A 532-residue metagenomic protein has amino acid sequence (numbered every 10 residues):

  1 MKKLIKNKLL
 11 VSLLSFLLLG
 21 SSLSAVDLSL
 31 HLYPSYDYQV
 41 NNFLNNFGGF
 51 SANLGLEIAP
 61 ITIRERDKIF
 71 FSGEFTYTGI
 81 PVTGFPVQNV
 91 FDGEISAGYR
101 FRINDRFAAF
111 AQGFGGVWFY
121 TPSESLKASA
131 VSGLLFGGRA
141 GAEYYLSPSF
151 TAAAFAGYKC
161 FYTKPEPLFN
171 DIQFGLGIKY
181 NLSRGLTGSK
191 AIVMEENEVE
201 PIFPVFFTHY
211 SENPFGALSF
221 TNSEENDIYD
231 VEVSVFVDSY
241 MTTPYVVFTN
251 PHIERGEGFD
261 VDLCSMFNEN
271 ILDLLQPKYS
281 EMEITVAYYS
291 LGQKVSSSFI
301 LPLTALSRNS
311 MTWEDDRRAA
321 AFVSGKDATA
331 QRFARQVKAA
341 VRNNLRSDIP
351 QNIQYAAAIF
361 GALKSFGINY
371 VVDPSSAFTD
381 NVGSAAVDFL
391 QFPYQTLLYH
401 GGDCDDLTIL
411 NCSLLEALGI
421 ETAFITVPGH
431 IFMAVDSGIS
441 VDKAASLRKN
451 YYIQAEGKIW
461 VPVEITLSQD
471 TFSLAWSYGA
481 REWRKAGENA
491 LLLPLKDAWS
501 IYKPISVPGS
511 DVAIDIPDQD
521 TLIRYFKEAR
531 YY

Functional and structural regions predicted by a protein language model:
V11-S21: Bacterial N-terminal signal peptides
S24-V82, D171-S183: Short glycine/proline- and aromatic-enriched beta-strand/turn motifs that initiate or cap beta-hairpins
V26-L28, N46-L54, V87-G93, F107 (+2 more regions): Residues that define the transmembrane beta-barrel architecture of outer-membrane proteins
V26-P34, I69-G73, G93, A109-G113 (+5 more regions): Transmembrane beta-strands of outer-membrane beta-barrel proteins
S35-F43, T76-G84, R102, V117-S125 (+1 more regions): Sequence/structural signature of outer-membrane beta-barrel proteins
L44-N46, V90, G138, E143-T187: Predominantly the C-terminal beta-signal and adjacent terminal strand-loop region of outer-membrane beta-barrel
T62-F71, D105-A109, Y144-A152, L182-G188: Repeated loop/turn-to-beta-strand initiation elements of outer-membrane beta-barrel proteins
A154-A156, F174, S189-Y532: A structural boundary/capping signal
